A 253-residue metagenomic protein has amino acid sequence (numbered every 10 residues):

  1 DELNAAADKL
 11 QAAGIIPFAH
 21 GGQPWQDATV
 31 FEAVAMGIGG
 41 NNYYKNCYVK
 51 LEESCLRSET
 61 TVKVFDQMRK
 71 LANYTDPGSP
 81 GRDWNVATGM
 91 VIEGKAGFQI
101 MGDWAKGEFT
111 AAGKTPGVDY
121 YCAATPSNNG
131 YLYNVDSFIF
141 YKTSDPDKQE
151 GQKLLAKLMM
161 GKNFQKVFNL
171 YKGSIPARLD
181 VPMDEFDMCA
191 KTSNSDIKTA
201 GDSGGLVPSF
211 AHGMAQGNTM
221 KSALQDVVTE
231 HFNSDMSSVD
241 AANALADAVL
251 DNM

Functional and structural regions predicted by a protein language model:
E2-N4, G78-E93: Short helix-initiation/N-cap motifs at beta->coil->alpha
N4-E53, A96: Extracytoplasmic/periplasmic solute-binding protein
A7-L10, V49-P80: Glycine-centered hinge/linker elements that transmit conformational signals in sensory and ligand-binding systems
I38-K63, A111-T115, C122-G130, M183-K191: Short, solvent-exposed loop/beta-turn-alpha elements that line the ligand-binding surface or hinge of extracytoplasmic
R69-D83, K95, G113-D119: A local structural motif
N73, A111-I175: Extracytoplasmic/periplasmic substrate-recognition and gating elements
W84, M101-F109: Beta->alpha turn/N-cap motifs
F138, V181, S195-V249, M253: C-terminal capping/gating helix-and-loop segments adjacent to ligand/active sites or protein-protein/ligand interfaces
